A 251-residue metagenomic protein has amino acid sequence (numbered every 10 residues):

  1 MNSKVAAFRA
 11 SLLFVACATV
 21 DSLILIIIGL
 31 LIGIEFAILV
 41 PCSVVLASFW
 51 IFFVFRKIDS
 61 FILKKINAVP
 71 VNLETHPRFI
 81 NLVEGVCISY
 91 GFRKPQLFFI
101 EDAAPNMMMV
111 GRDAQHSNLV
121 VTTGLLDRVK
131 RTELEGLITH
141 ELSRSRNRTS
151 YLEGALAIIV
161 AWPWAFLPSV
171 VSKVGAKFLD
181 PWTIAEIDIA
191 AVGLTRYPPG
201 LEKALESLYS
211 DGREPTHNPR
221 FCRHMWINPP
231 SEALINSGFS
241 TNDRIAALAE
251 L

Functional and structural regions predicted by a protein language model:
M1-A104, W162-A165, S169-W182, G212: Hydrophobic or amphipathic, alpha-helical segments that drive membrane association/targeting
D59, V83, V121, H140 (+3 more regions): Residue-level signature of catalytic and energy-coupling elements of molecular machines, predominantly ATP/GTP-dependent
K65, N118-T123: Short, aliphatic-rich beta-strand segments
F92-H116, V192-L251: Active-site-proximal gating segments in proteases and membrane effectors
T123-G136, P181: Short pre-active-site segment immediately N-terminal to the catalytic Zn-binding motif
I138-R146, E186, A190: Active-site His/Glu-centered metal-binding helix of metallohydrolases
L142-A161, P198-P199: Catalytic Zn2+-binding segment of zinc metalloproteases
L179-E186, V192: Membrane-interface alpha-helices
